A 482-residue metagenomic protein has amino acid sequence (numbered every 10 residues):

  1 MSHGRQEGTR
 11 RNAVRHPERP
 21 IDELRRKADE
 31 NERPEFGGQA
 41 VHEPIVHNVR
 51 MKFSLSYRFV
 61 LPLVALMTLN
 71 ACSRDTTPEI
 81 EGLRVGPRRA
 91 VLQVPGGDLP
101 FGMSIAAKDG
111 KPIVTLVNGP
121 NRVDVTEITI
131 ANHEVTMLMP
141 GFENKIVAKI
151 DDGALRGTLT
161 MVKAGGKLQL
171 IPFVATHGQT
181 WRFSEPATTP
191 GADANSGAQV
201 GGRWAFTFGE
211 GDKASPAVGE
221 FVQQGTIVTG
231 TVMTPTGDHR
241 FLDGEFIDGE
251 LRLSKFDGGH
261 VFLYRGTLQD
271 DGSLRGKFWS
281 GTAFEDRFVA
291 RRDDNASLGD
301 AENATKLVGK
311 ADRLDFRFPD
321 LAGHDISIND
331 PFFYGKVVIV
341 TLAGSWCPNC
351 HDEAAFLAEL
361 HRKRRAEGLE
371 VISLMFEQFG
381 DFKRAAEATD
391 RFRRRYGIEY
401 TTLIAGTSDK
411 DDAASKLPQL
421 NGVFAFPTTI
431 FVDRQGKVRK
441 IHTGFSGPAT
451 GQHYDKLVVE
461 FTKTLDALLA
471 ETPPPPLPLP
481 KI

Functional and structural regions predicted by a protein language model:
R25, G38: Short Gly/Ser/Thr- and charged-rich N-terminal loops/segments that act as flexible capping/hinge elements
L69-A71: C-terminal motif of bacterial Sec signal peptides marking the signal peptidase cleavage site
T76-I150, T158-T160, T188-D270: Central antiparallel beta-sheet cores of small beta-barrel/beta-sandwich binding domains
W279-P319, F333-G335, P476-P480: N-proximal helix/coil linker or "cap" segments that precede and/or mark the start of modular domains
S327-H351, L357, V371: Short active-site neighborhood of thiol/selenol oxidoreductases, capturing the structured segment around
D352-G397, D409-K416: Structural microenvironment flanking redox-active thiols in thiol-disulfide oxidoreductases
G397-T401, L420-I430: Structural micro-motif
A425-I482: Thiol-/selenol-based redox modules, centered on thioredoxin-like and closely related oxidoreductase domains
